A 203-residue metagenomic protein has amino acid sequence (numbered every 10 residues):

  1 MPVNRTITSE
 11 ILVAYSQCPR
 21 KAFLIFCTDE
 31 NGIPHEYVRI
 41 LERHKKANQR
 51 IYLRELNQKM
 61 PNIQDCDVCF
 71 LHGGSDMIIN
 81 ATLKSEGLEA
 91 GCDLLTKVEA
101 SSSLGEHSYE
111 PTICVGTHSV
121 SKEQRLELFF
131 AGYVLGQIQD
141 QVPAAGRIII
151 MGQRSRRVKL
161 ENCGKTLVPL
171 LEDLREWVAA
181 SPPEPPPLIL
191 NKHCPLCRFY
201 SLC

Functional and structural regions predicted by a protein language model:
M1-L104: Metal-dependent nuclease catalytic cores that hydrolyze phosphodiester bonds in DNA/RNA, characterized by
I11, I78, D93, P111 (+2 more regions): Generic structural signal for residues positioned in beta-strands
N48, E123-E127, L167: Hydrophobic (often cysteine-bearing) scaffold residues that line and stabilize catalytic clefts of nucleotide/cofactor
L53, F129-G132: Generic solvent-exposed, charged/amphipathic alpha-helical segments that serve as macromolecular interface scaffolds
N80-T82, G91-K97, G105-V120, E127 (+1 more regions): Active-site ExK catalytic segment of metal-dependent nucleases
A100-G105, Q137-Q141: Secondary-structure transition/capping motifs at alpha-helix termini and the adjoining loop/turn into the next element
V115, S119-K122, V134-C203: Metal-dependent nuclease catalytic regions and adjoining charged, substrate-binding loops involved in nucleic-acid end
